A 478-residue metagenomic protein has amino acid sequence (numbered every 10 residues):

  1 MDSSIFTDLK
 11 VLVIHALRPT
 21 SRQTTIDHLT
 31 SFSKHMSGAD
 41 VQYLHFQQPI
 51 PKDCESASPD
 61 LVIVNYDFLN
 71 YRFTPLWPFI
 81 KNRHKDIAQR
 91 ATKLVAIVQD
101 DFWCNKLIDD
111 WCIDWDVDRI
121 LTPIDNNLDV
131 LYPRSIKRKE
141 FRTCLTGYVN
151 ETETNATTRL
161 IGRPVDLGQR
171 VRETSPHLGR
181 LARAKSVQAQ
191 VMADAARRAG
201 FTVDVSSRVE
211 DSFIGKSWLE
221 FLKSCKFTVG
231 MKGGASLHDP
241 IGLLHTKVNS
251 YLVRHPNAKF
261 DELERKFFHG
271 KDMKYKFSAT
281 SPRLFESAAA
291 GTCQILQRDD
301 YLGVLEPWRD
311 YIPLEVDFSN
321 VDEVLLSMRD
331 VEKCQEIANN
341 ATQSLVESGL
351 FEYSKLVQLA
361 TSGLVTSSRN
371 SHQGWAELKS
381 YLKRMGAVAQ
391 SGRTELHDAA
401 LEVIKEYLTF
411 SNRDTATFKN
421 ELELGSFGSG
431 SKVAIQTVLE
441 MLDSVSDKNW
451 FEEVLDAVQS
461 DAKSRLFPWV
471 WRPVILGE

Functional and structural regions predicted by a protein language model:
D2-V11, L160-L167: A short, charged/proline- and glycine-enriched loop that marks the coil->beta-strand transition at the N-terminal
F6, V11, H15-A16, I26-S37 (+3 more regions): Catalytic binding pocket for nucleotide-activated donors in carbohydrate/polymer assembly enzymes
D8-K137, E151-N155: Extended catalytic core of nucleotide-activated donor transferases of GT-like folds
I14-A16, P59-N70, L167-T174, M231-G234 (+1 more regions): Short loop/turn segments at strand-loop or loop-helix junctions that form parts of catalytic or ligand-binding pockets
P19-Q23, N70-F73, W103-L107, N127-Y132 (+8 more regions): Short catalytic/ligand-binding loop motif for oxyanion handling, primarily in non-cytosolic enzymes, centered on
R22-T25, R142-K274, S281, V331: Conserved catalytic-core segment of nucleotide-activated headgroup transferases in glycan assembly
K52, I108, G215-W218, L284: Acidic, amphipathic alpha-helical patches
N320-E440, S444-F451, D461-A462, W471: C-terminal amphipathic helix plus adjacent low-complexity, charged tail appended to glycosyltransferase catalytic
